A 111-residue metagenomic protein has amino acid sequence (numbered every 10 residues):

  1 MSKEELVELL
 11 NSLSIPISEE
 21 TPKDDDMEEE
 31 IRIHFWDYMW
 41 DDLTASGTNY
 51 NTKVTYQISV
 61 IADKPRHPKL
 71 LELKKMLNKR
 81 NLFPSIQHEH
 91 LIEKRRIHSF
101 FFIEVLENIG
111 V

Functional and structural regions predicted by a protein language model:
M1-T44, P65: Small/polar-rich, solvent-exposed N-terminal microdomains that initiate assembly or binding
K3-E8, I17, Y38-N51, Q87-V111: Short, charged interaction patches at domain edges and termini
S14-I15, L77-P84: A common structural junction motif
E30-R32, T55-Q57, H98-F100: Broad gene-expression machinery/nucleic-acid interaction feature
T48-K53, K74-M76: Short intrinsically disordered coil segments
Y50-A62: Short glycine-rich, basic-tinged beta-strand/loop micro-motifs
I58, N78-R80, F102: Juxtamembrane helix-loop transition sites at the ends of transmembrane segments in multi-pass membrane proteins
P65-E72: Short, conserved charged micro-motifs
